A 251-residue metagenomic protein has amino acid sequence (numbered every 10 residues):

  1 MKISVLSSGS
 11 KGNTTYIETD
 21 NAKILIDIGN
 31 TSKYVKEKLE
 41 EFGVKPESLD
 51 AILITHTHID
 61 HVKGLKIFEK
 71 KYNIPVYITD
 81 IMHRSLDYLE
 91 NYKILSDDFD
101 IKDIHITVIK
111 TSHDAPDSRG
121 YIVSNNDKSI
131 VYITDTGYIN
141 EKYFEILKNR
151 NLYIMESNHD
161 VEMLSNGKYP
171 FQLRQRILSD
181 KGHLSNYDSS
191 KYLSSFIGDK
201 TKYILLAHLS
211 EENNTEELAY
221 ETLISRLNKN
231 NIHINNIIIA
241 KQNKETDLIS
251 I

Functional and structural regions predicted by a protein language model:
M1-E41, R119-T134, L152: Conserved beta-strand hairpin/beta-sheet module of binuclear metal-dependent hydrolase folds, prominently
S7-S8, I28-N30, T57, T111-D114 (+3 more regions): Active-site metal-binding loops of divalent metal-dependent hydrolases
I26-G29, D50-T57, G64, Y77-D80 (+4 more regions): Active-site neighborhood of phospho(di)ester-bond hydrolases with catalytic His/Asp-centered motifs
T31-I78, N151: Active-site metal-binding motif and surrounding structural segment of the metallo-beta-lactamase
H58-V62, R84-S85, A115-P116, I139-E141 (+2 more regions): Active-site environment of divalent metal-dependent phosphoester hydrolases
K63-Y72, Y88, N214-E221: Metal-dependent catalytic neighborhoods of phosphoester/phosphodiester hydrolases
I78-K128: Metallo-beta-lactamase
E141-A240: Cap/insert and terminal regions of metallo-dependent hydrolase folds
